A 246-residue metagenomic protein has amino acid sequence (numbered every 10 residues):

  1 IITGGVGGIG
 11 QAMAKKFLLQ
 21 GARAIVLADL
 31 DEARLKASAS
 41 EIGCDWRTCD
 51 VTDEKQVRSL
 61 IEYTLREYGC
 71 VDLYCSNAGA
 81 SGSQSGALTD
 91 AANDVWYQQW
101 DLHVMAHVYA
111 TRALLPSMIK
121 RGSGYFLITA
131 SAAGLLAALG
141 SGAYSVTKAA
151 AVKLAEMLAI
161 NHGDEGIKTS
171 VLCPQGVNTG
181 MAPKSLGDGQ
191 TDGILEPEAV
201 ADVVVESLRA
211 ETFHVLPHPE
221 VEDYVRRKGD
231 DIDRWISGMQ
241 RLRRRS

Functional and structural regions predicted by a protein language model:
V6-G7: Conserved glycine-rich cofactor-binding loop
Q20, L136, M157-I167: Active-site-adjacent segment of SDR/Rossmann-fold oxidoreductases
A33, C49-S59, N93: The beta1-alpha1 cofactor-binding region of Rossmann-like NAD(H)/NADP(H)-dependent oxidoreductases
R58, S81-Y97, K120, G140-A143: Conserved mid-core segment of classical short-chain dehydrogenase/reductases
T89-V108, S123, L127, A151: Catalytic Tyr-X3-Lys loop
T111, T147: Active-site helix of classical SDR
S131: Residue(s) in the substrate-gating loop at a strand-loop-helix junction that position the organic substrate next
V171, G187-Y224: C-terminal helical subdomain
